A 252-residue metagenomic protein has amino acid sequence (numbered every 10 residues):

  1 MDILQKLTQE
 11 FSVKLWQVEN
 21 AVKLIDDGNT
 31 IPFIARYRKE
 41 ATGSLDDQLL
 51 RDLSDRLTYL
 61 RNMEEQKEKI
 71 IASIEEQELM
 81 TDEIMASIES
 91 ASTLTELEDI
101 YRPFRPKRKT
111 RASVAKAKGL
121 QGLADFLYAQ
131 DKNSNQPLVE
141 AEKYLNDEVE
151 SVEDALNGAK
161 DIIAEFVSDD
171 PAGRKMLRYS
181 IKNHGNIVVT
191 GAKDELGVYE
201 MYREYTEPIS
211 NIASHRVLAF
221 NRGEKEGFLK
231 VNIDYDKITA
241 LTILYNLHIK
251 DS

Functional and structural regions predicted by a protein language model:
M1-E19, D26: Generic start-of-chain signal for non-secretory N-termini
L4, I31, R111: Generic structural marker for isolated residues within well-ordered, non-membrane alpha-helices of soluble domains
A21-V22, Y101: Short alpha-helical scaffolding segments that buttress acidic/His motifs in well-ordered protein cores
K23-L24, S90: Short alpha-helical segment immediately N-terminal to, or the first helix within, an HTH/HTH-like DNA-binding domain
N29-Y37: Short, charged amphipathic recognition helices of the HTH superfamily and cognate SANT/SANTA-like modules
L49-R51, Y59, M63-S252: Duplex nucleic acid-engaging cores and interfaces of nucleic-acid transaction enzymes
